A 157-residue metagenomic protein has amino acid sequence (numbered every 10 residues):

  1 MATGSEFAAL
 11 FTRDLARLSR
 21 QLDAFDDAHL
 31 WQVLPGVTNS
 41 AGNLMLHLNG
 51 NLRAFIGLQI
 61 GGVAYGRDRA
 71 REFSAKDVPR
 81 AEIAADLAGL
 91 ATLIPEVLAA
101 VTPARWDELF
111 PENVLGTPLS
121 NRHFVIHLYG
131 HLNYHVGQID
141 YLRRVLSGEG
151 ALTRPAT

Functional and structural regions predicted by a protein language model:
A2-A8, V78-A81: Active-site rim elements
G4, A8-T12, A16-S19, A28-R71 (+1 more regions): Short, contiguous alpha-helical
F11, L15, L22, L87 (+1 more regions): Hydrophobic alpha-helical core bundles mediating ligand binding, dimerization, or RNAP-core interactions
D23-L30, P103-W106: Short, flexible helix-adjacent loops and helix caps
A75-E112, S120-L132: Acidic/histidine-rich alpha-helical segments that form the ligand environment of transition-metal centers
